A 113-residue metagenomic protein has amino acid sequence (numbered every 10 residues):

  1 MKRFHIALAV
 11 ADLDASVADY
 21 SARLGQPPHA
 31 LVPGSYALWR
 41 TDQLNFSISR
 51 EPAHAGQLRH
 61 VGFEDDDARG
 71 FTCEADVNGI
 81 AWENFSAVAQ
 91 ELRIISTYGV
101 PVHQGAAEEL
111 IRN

Functional and structural regions predicted by a protein language model:
M1-K2, A7-F46: Core segments of cupin and vicinal oxygen chelate
R3-A11, A37-D42, E51-I80, F85: Vicinal oxygen chelate
S21, P52-H54, H60-E64, S96-V100 (+1 more regions): Surface-exposed beta-strand edges and their flanking turn/coil or helix-capping segments
G25-P27, I48-R50, L58, D65-A68 (+1 more regions): Short, low-complexity, polar/charged sequence segments that are solvent-exposed and flexible
S47, H54-L58, A89-R93: A short local loop/turn or secondary-structure capping micro-motif enriched for an aromatic residue
D66-N113: Vicinal oxygen chelate
